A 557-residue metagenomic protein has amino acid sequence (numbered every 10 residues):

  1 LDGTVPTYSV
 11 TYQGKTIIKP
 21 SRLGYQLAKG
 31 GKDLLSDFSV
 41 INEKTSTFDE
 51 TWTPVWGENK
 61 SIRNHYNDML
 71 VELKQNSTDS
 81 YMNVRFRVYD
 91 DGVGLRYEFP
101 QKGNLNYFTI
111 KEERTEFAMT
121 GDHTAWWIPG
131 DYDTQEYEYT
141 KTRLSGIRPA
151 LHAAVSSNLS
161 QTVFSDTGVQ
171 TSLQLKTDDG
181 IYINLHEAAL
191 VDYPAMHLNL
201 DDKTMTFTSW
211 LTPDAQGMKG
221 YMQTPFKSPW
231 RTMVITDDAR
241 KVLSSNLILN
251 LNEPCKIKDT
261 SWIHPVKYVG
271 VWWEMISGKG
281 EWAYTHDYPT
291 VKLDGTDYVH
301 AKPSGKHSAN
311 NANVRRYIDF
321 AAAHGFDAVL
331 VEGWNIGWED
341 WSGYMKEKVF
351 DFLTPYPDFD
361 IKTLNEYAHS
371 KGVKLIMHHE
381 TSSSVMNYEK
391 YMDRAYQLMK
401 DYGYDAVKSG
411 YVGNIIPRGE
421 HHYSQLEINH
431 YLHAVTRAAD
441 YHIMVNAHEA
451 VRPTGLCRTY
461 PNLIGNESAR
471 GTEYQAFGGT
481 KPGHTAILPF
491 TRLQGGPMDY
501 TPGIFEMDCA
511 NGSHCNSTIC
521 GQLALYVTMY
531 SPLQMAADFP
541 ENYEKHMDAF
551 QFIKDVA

Functional and structural regions predicted by a protein language model:
L1-K258: N-terminal accessory beta-strand-rich subdomains and adjacent acidic, glycine-rich linkers that precede catalytic cores
Q75-S77, V88-D90, G121, T236 (+6 more regions): Short, flexible loop/turn elements at secondary-structure junctions
I110, P225, W262, H307-N310 (+9 more regions): Active-site-proximal structural scaffolding
I128-G130, H186, A195-L198, V242-N246 (+4 more regions): Short conserved micro-motifs at the rims of enzyme active sites and ligand-binding pockets
Q223-H324, A328: An acidic-aromatic substrate-binding cleft motif
E274, L488, P502, Q522-S531: Short, hydrophobic/amphipathic alpha-helical patches that form generic packing surfaces within helical domains
E332-C509: Aromatic- and carboxylate-enriched substrate-binding clefts and catalytic-loop regions of carbohydrate-active enzymes
D508-A557: Glycine-rich, aromatic-lined ligand/substrate-binding cores of catalytic and carbohydrate-binding domains
